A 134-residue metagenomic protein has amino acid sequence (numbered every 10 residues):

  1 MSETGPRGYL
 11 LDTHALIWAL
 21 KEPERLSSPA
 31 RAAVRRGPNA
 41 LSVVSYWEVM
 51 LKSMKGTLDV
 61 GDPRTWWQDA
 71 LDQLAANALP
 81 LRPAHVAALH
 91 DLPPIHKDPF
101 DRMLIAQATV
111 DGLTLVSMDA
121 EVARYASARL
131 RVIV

Functional and structural regions predicted by a protein language model:
M1-S42, K55-D69, D111, A120 (+1 more regions): Short, well-structured N-terminal submotif of metal-dependent ribonuclease cores
E3, G61-R64, D72-A120, I133-V134: Active-site neighborhoods of divalent-metal-dependent phosphate/nucleic-acid chemistry enzymes
D12-H14, V49, L89, A108: Generic structural signal for small/hydrophobic residues in well-ordered secondary structure, especially within
A19-L20, H90, A126: Activation segment
L41-V44, M103: Aromatic- and histidine-enriched alpha-helix N-cap/loop-to-helix transition segments that scaffold the rims
V43-E48, P83: Short, conserved active-site loops that position catalytic residues or coordinate cofactors/metal ions across diverse
V122-A128: Short loop/helix-cap segments at secondary-structure boundaries that form the rim of catalytic
